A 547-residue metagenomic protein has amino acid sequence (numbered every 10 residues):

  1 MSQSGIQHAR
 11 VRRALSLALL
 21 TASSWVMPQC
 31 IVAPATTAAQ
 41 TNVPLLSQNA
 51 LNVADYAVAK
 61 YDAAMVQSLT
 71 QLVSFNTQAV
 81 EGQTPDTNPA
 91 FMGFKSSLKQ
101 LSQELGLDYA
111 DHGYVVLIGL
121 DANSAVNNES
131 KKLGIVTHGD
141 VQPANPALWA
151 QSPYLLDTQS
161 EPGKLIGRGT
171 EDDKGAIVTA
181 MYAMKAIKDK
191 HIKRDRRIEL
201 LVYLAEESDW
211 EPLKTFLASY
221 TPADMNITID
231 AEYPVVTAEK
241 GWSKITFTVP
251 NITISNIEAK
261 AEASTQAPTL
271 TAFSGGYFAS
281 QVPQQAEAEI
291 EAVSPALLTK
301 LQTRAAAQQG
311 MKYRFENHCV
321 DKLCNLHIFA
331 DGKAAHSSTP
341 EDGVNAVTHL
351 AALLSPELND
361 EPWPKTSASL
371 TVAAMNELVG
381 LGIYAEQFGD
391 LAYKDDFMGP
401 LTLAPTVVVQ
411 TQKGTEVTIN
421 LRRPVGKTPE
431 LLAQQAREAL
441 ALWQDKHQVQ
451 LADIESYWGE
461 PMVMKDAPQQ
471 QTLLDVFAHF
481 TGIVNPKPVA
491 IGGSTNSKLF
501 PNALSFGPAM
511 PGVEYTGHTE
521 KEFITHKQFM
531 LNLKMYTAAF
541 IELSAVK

Functional and structural regions predicted by a protein language model:
M1-C30: Gram-negative bacterial Sec-dependent N-terminal signal peptides
I31-P146, E416-I419, E430, I524 (+1 more regions): N-terminal helical capping/dimerization or prosegment-like subdomains of hydrolases acting on amide or phosphate bonds
Y61-L69, A90, F94-L98, A176 (+4 more regions): Stable alpha-helical elements in mature extracytoplasmic
T70-Q78, Q103, K185-D189, S355-P362 (+2 more regions): Sec-exported extracytoplasmic/periplasmic mature domains
N88, S338-T418, R422-E438, Q444-K547: An extended, acidic, His-containing surface patch that forms the Zn2+-binding/catalytic region of metallohydrolases
N128-V202, S208, S219, T519-E520 (+1 more regions): Active-site metal-coordination/substrate-binding segment of hydrolases, especially metallo-dependent peptidases
D173-K260, P295, I383-F397: Acidic/histidine-rich catalytic neighborhood of metal-dependent amide-processing enzymes
A238-K240, I245-S274, A279-K333, S337-T406 (+1 more regions): Acidic-enriched catalytic cores of C-N bond-cleaving enzymes acting on peptides and small amides
